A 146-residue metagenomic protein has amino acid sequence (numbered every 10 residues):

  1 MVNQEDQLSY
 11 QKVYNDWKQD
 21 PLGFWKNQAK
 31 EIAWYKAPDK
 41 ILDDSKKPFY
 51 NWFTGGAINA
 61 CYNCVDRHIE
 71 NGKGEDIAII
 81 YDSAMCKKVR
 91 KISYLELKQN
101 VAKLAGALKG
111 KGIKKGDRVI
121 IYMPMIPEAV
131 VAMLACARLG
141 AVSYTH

Functional and structural regions predicted by a protein language model:
M1-D39, D43: N-terminal amphipathic, basic-rich helices that act as targeting or association modules
K18-K36, G56-I80: A short N-terminal helical cap/helix-turn-helix that marks the beginning of AMP-binding/adenylate-forming
A37-N59: Active-site diphosphate/adenylate-binding microenvironment
C61, I79-L134: Conserved AMP-binding/adenylate-forming core of the ANL superfamily
A137: Anion (oxyanion) recognition and catalysis
G140: Structured binding elements
T145-H146: Conserved small/polar residues in nucleotide/adenosyl-binding loops
